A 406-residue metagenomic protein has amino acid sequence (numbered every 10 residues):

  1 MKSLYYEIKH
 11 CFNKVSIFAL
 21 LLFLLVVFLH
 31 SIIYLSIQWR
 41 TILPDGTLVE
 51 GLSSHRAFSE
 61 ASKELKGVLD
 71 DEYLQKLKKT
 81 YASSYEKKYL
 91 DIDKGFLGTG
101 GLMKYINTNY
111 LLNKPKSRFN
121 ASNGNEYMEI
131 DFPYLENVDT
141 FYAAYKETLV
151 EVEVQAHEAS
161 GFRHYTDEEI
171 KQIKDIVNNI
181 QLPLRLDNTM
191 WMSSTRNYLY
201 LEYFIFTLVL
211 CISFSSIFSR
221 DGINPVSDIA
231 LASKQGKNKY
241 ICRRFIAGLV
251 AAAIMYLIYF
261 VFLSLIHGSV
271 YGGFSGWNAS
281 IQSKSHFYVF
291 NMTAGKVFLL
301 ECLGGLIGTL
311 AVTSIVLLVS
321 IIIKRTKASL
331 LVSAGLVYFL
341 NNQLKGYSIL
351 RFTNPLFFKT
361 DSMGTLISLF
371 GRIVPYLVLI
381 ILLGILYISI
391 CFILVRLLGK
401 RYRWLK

Functional and structural regions predicted by a protein language model:
M1-L22: N-terminal Sec/SRP start-transfer signal
Y5-E7, K14, L318-I322, I385-K406: Junction motif at the cytosolic side of a transmembrane helix
L21-L25, K327-L340: Central hydrophobic cores of alpha-helical transmembrane segments in multi-pass integral membrane proteins
L25-Q75, A144-D221, C242-I322, S362-I381: Secretory targeting signals
V27-I32, G335-K345, L356-M363: Aromatic-anchored segments of alpha-helical transmembrane domains
D71-I180: Long, solvent-exposed extracytoplasmic domains/loops
L210-F214, V226, I315, I390 (+1 more regions): Hydrophobic/aromatic residues in alpha-helical transmembrane segments
L231-K237: Short helix-to-coil transition segments within interhelical loops that connect adjacent transmembrane helices
